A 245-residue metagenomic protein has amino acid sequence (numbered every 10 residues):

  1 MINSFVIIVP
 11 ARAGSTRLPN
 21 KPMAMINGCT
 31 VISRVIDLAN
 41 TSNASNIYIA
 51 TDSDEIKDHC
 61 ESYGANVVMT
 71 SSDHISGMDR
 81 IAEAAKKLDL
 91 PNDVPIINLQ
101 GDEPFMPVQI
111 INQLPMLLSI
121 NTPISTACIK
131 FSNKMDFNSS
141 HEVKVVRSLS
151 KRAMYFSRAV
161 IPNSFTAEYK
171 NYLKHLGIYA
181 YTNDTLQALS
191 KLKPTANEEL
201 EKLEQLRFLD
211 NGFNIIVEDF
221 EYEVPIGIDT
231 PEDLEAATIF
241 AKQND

Functional and structural regions predicted by a protein language model:
I2-T51: N-terminal glycine-rich phosphate-binding loop and ensuing alpha1 helix
I7, I47-I49, I96, S125 (+1 more regions): Hydrophobic/aromatic residues located in beta-strands of well-ordered beta-sheets within soluble catalytic
A44, N92-D93, I120-P123, F213: Short, high-confidence coil segments that cap the C-terminus of an alpha-helix and link into the following beta-strand
Y48, D54-M116: Short phosphate-binding loop-to-helix
H59, A84, F156, A188-L189 (+1 more regions): Residues that scaffold the ATP/ADP-binding catalytic core of kinase and kinase-like folds
M106-T195: Conserved core of the sugar-phosphate nucleotidyltransferase
K170-D245: Conserved alpha/beta core of the MobA/IspD/sugar-nucleotide pyrophosphorylase nucleotidyltransferase superfamily
